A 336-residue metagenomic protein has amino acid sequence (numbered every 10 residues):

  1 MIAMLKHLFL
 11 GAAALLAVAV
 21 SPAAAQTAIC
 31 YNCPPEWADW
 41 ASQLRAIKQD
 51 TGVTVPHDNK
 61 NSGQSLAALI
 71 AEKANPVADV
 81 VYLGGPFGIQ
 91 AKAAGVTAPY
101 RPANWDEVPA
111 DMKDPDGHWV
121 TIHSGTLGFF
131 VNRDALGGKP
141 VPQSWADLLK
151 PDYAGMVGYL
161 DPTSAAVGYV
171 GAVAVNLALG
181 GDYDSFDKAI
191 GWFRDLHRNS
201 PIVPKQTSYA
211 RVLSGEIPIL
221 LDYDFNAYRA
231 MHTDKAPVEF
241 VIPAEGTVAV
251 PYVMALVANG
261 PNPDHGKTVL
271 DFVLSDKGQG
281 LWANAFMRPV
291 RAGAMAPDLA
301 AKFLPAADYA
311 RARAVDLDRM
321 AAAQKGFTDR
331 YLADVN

Functional and structural regions predicted by a protein language model:
Q26-I89: Early extracytoplasmic/lumenal segment of secretory-pathway proteins
C33-A41, V77-E216: Extracytoplasmic ligand-binding site segments that recognize negatively charged/polar headgroups
G85-K92, L213, P218-P237: A ligand-binding cleft/hinge motif common to bilobed small-molecule-binding domains
A98-N104, W119-V120, A146-L149, P218-I219 (+3 more regions): Short beta-strand->loop
E107, G125, I190-D195, P201-I202 (+2 more regions): Periplasmic-binding protein-like
G128-A135, A174-A178, V250-P263, V273 (+1 more regions): A bilobed periplasmic-binding-protein/Venus flytrap-type ligand-binding module shared by bacterial periplasmic
V257-A314: Mature extracytoplasmic/periplasmic domains
L299-N336: Extracellular/periplasmic bilobal clamshell ligand-binding domains
